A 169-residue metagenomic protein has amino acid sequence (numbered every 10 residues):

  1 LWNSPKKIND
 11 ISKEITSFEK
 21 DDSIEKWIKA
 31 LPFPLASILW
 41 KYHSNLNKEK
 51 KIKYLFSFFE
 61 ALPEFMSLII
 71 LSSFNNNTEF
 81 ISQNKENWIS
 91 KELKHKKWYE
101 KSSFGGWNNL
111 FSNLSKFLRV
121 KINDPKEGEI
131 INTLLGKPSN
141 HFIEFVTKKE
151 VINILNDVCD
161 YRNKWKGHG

Functional and structural regions predicted by a protein language model:
W2-S139, E150: Amphipathic alpha-helical interface elements
G128, N132-G169: Histidine-centered, metal-coordinating catalytic motifs and their short helical/loop contexts
